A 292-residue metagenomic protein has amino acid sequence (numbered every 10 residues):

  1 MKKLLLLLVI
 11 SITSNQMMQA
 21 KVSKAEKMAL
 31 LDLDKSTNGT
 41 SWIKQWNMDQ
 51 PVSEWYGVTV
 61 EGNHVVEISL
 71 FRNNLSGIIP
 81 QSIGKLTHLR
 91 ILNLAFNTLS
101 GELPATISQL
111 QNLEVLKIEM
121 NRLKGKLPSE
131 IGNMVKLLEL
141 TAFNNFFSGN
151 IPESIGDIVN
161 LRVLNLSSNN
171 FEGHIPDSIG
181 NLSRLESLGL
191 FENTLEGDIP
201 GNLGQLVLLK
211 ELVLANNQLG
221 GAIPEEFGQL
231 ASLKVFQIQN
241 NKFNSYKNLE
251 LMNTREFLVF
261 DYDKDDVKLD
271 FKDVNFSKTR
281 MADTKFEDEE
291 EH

Functional and structural regions predicted by a protein language model:
L4-T13: Sec-dependent N-terminal signal peptides
A20-Y56: Surface-exposed cap/linker segments adjacent to membranes
V52-W55, T59-E102, V115: LRR N-terminal entry segment and analogous cap-like coil->beta motifs
G62, G84-L89, S108-L113, G132-L137 (+5 more regions): Leucine-rich repeat
S69, N93, K117, T141 (+5 more regions): Conserved positional slot within leucine-rich repeat
N73, N97, I118-N121, A142-N145 (+5 more regions): Consensus "Asn ladder" position of solenoid repeat domains
I79-Q81, S100-A105, K124-S129, S148-E153 (+4 more regions): The feature encodes a structural signal of leucine-rich repeats
L219-H292: Leucine-rich solenoid repeat scaffolds
